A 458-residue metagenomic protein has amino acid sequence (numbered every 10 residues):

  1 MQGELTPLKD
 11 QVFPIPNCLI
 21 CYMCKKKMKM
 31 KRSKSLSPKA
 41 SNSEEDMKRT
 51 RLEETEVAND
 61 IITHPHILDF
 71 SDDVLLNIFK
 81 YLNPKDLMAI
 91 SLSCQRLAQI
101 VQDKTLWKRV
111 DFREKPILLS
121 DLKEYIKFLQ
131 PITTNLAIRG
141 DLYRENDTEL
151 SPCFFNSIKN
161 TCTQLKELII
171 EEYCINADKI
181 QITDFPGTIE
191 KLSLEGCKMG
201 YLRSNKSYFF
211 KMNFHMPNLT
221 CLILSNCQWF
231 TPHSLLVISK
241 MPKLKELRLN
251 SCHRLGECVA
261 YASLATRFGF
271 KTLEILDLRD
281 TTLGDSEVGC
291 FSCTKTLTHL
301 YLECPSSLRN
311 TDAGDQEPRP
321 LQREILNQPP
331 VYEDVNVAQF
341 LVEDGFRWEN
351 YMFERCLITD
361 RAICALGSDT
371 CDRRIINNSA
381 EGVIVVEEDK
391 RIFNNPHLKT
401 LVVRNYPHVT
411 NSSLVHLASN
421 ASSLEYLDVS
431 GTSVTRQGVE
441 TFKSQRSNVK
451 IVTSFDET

Functional and structural regions predicted by a protein language model:
M1-D69, L341-F346, T458: CRL adaptor-proximal regions
F70-L82, R96-A98, V110: Short hydrophobic alpha-helical "box" of cullin-RING ligase substrate receptors that recruits the CRL scaffold
D72, L87-K104: Short helix-loop-helix/strand-helix junction enriched in hydrophobic and basic residues
Q99, E124-F128, C153-N160, I180-D184 (+9 more regions): Recurring C-terminal helix/loop segment of individual leucine-rich repeat
D103-L106, L129-N135, N160-E167, D184-S193 (+10 more regions): Leucine-rich repeat
D111-K166: F-box-proximal linker/hinge
E114, G140, E172, K191 (+12 more regions): Structural position within Leucine-Rich Repeats
P116-D121, L142-C153, E172-I180, K198-S207 (+10 more regions): Short, solvent-exposed loop/turn at the beta-strand->alpha-helix junction within individual leucine-rich repeat
